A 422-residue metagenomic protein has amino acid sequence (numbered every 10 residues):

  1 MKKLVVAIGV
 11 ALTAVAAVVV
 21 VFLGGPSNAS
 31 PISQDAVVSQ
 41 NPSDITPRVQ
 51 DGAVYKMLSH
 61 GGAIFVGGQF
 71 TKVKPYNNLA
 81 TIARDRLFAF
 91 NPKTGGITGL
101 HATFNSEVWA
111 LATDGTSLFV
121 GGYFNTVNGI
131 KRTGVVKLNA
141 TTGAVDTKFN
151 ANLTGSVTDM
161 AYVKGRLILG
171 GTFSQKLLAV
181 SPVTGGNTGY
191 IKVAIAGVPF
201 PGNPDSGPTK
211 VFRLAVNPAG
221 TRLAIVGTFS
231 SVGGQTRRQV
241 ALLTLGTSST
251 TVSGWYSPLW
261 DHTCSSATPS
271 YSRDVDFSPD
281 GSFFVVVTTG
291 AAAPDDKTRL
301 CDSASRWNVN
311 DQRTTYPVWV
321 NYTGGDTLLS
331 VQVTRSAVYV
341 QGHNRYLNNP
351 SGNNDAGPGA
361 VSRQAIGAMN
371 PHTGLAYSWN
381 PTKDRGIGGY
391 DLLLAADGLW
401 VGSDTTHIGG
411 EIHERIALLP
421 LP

Functional and structural regions predicted by a protein language model:
K3-A7, A11, V20-P422: Extracytoplasmic surface signature
T13-V15: Hydrophobic membrane-insertion alpha-helices, especially the h-region of bacterial N-terminal signal peptides
